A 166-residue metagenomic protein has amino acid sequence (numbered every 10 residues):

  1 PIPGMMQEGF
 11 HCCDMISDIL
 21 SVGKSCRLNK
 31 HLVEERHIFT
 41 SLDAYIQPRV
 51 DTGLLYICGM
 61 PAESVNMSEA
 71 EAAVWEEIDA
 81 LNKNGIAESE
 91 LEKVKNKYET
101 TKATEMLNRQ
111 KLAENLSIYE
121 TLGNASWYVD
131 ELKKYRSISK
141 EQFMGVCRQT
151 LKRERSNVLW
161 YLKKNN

Functional and structural regions predicted by a protein language model:
P1-G4, K30-S137, E154-K163: M16 family metallopeptidases and their MPP-like homologs
P1-S25, K134: His/Glu-based metal-binding/catalytic segments typifying zinc-dependent metallopeptidases
D14, F143, V158: Short, conserved catalytic/metal-binding micro-motifs enriched in Asp/Glu and His
D43-I46, M144-Q149: Generic recognition of flexible, low-complexity loop/linker segments
A87, F143-M144: Residue-level recognition of alpha-helical structural elements
